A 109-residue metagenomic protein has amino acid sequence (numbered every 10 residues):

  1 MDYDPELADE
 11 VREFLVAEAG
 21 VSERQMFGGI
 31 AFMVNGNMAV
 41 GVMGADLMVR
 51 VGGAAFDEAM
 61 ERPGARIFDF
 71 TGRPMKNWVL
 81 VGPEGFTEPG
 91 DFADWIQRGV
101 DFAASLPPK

Functional and structural regions predicted by a protein language model:
M1-K109: Charge-dense, helix-prone N-terminal extensions
